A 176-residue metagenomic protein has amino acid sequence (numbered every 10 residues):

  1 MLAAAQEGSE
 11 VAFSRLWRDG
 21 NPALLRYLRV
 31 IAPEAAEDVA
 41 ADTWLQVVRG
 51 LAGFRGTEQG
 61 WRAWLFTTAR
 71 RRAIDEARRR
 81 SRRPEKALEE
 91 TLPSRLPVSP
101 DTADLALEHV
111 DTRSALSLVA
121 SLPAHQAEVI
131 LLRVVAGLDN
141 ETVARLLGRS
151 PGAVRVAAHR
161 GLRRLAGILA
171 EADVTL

Functional and structural regions predicted by a protein language model:
M1-A4, S114-P123: Short amphipathic alpha-helical boundary/capping segments
Q6-R15, L25-D42, R55, L176: Short, charged helix-capping/linker segments at alpha-helix termini
L16-E34, G50, V119, E171: Amphipathic, Lys/Arg- and hydrophobic-enriched alpha-helical face
A23, S114-S117, A127-E128: Pre-recognition alpha-helix immediately N-terminal to the DNA-recognition helix within helix-turn-helix or winged-helix
V30, R49-G56, F66-L88, E108: Arg/Lys-rich amphipathic alpha helix in sigma70-family domain 2
D38-L45, Q59-R71: Structural recognition of an alpha-helix C-terminal capping motif at a helix-to-coil junction
R70, I74, Q126, V135 (+2 more regions): DNA-recognition helix of helix-turn-helix
R83-T112, D139: Internal acidic/polar
